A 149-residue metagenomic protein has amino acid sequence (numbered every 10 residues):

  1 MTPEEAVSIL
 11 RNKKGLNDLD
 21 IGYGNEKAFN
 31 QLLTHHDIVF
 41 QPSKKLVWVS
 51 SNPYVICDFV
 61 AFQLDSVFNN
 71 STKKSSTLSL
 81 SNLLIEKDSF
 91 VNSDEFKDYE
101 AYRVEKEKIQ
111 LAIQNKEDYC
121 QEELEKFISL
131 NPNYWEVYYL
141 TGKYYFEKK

Functional and structural regions predicted by a protein language model:
M1-E147: C-terminus-biased signal that marks the final domain/tail of proteins
